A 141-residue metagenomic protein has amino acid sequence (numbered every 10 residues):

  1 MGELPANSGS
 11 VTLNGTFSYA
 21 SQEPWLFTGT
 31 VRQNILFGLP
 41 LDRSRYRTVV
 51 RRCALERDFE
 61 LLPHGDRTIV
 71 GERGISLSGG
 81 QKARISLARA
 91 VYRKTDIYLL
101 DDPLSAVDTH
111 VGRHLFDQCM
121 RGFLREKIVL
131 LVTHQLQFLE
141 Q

Functional and structural regions predicted by a protein language model:
M1-G2: Helix-to-loop junction immediately C-terminal to a conserved catalytic motif
P5-G15, I97: ABC nucleotide-binding domain "signature motif"
T16-W25, G38-L39, R73-G74, Q135-L136: ABC ATPase nucleotide-binding domain signature
P24-I69, A90, K94-D96, V111: Conserved "ABC signature" C-loop
E56-I85, P103-V107: ABC-fold ATPase nucleotide-binding domain signature/coupling loops
I85-R93, L124: Hydrophobic/aromatic position at a conserved helix-loop-beta junction within ABC-family ATPase nucleotide-binding
Y98-D102: Catalytic Walker B motif of ABC-type/P-loop ATPase nucleotide-binding domains
Q118-T133, F138-E140: Conserved catalytic loops of ABC-family nucleotide-binding domains
